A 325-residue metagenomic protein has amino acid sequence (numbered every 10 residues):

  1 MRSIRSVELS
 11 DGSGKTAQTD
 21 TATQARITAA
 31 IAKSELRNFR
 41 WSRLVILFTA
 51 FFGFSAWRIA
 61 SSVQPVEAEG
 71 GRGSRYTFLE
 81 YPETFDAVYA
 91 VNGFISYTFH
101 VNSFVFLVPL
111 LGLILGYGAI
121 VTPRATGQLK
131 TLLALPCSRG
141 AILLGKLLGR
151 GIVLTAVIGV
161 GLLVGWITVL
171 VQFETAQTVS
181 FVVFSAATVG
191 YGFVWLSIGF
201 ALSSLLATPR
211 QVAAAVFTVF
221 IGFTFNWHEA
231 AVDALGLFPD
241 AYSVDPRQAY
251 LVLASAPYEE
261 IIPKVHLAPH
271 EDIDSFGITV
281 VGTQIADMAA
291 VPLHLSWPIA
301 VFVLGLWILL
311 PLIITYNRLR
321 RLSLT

Functional and structural regions predicted by a protein language model:
M1-T84, P123-R139, L144-K146, G151 (+4 more regions): Haloarchaeal acidic low-complexity proteome signature biased toward cell-envelope/secretome components but also
S42-L44, A186-A234: A structural motif at transmembrane helix-loop-helix junctions in multipass membrane proteins
T49, K146-L147, T155, F184 (+1 more regions): Residue-level recognition of transmembrane alpha-helices in multi-pass small-molecule transporters/permeases
R58-S61, F85-F104, G149-A207: Secretory targeting signals
V66, F225-L309, I313: Terminal transmembrane helical anchor/hairpin motif
L79-G93, T279-A290: Juxtamembrane membrane-water interface segments that cap and precede transmembrane helices
N92-T122: Long, hydrophobic alpha-helical segments
G112-G116, V164, I198, A214 (+2 more regions): Hydrophobic/aromatic residues in alpha-helical transmembrane segments
